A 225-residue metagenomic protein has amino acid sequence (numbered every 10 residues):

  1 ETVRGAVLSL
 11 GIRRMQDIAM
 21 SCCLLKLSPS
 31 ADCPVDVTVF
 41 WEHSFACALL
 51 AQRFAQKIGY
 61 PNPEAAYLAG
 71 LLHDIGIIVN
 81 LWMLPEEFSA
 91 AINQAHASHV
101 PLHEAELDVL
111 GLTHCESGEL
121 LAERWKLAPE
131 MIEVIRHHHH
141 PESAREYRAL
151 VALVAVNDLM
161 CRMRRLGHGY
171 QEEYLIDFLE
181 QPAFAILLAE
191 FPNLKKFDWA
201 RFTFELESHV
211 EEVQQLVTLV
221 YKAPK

Functional and structural regions predicted by a protein language model:
E1-A31: Heme-based O2/NO sensor domains and their adjacent alpha-helical segments, primarily globin folds but also including
S21, F54-K57: Signal-transmission/dimerization alpha-helices at domain junctions
S28-T38, L49-Q52, Y60-A65, A69 (+1 more regions): Metal-dependent nucleotide-binding catalytic modules
